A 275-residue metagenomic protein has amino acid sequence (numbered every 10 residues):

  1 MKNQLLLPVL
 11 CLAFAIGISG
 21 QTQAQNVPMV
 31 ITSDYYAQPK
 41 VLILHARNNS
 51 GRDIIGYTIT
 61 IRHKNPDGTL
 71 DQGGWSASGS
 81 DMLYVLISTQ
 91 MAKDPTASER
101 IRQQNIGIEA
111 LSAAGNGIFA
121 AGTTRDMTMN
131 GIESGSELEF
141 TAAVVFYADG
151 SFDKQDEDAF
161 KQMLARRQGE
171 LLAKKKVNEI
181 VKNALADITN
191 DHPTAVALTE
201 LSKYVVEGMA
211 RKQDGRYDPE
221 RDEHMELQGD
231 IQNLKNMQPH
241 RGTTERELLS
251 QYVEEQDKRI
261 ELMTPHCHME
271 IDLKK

Functional and structural regions predicted by a protein language model:
M1-V9: Bacterial N-terminal signal peptides that target proteins for export
P8-G17: Bacterial N-terminal signal peptides
Y36-I43, Y57, E139: Short, solvent-exposed loop/turn segments enriched in Ser/Thr/Gly
L44-G51, H63-N65: Asparagine-centered strand-capping/turn motif at beta-strand->loop junctions
D53-G56, L70-Q72: Short acidic/proline- and small/hydrophobic-mixed sequence motifs that coincide with surface turns and coil-to-beta
N65-G135: Intrinsically disordered, low-complexity Pro/Gly/Ser/Thr-rich segments with frequent PxxP/GP/PP motifs and embedded
G131-D149: Short, surface-exposed ligand- or partner-binding patches at beta-edge/loop junctions that are enriched in aromatics
K154-G208: Charged, amphipathic alpha-helical linkers/stalks
